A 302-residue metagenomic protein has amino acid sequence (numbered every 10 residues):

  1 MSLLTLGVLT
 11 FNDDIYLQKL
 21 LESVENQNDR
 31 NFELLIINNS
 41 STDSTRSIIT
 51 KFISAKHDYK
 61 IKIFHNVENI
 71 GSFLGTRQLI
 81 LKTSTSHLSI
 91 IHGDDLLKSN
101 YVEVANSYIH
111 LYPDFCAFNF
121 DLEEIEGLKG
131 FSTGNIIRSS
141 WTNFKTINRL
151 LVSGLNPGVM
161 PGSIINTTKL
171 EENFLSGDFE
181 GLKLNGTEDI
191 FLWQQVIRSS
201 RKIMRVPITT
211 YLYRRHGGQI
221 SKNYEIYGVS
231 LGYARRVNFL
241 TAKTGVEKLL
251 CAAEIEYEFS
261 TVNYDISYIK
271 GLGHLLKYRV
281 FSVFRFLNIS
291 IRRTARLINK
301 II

Functional and structural regions predicted by a protein language model:
S2-T5, E25-I36, S44, D58-K62: Short loop->beta transition adjacent to catalytic acidic/histidine clusters or analogous donor-positioning motifs
D13-N26: Short, well-formed alpha-helical segments that are part of the catalytic scaffolds of diverse glycosyltransferases
N38-S47, E68, H92: A conserved acidic beta->alpha catalytic loop
N66-T83: Glycine-rich, basic loop-to-helix element that forms the pyrophosphate-binding segment of sugar-nucleotide handling
L88: Short aromatic/hydrophobic "clamp" motif used to bind/position activated sugar donors
N100-G134: Conserved donor NDP-sugar-binding/catalytic core segment of glycosyltransferases
W141-Y224: Conserved nucleotide-sugar donor-binding catalytic segment
N185, T209, Y213-H216, K222-L250 (+1 more regions): Catalytic core of nucleotide-sugar-dependent glycosyltransferases
